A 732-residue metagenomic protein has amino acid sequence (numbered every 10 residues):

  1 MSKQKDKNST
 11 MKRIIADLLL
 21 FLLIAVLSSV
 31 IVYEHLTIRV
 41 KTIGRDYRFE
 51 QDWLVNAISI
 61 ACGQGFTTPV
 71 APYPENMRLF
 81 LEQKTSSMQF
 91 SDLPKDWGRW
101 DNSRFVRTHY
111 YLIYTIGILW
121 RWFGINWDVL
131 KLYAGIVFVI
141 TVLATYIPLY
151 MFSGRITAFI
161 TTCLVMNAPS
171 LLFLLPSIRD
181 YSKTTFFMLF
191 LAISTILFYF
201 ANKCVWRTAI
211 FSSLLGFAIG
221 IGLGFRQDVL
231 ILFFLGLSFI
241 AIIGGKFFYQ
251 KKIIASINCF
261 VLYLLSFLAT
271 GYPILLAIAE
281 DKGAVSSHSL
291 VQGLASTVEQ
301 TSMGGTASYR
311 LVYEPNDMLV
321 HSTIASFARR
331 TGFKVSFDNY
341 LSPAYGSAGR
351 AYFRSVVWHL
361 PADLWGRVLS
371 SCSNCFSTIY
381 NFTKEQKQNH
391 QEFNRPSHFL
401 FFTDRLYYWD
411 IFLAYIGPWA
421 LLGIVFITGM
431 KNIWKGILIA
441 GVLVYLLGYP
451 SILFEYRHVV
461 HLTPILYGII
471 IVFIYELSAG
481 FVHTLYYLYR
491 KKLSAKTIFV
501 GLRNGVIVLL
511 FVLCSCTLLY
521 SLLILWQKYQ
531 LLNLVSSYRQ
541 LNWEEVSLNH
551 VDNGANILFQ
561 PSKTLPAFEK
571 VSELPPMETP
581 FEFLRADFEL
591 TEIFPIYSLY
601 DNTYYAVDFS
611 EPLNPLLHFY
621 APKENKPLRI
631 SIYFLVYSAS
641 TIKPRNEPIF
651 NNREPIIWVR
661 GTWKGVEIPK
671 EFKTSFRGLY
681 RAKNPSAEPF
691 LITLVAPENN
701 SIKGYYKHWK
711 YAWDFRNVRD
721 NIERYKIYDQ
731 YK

Functional and structural regions predicted by a protein language model:
M1-L36, A255-L265: Start-transfer (signal-anchor) and selected internal transmembrane alpha helices of multi-pass inner/ER membrane
N56-W97, A279-N389: Membrane-proximal stem/loop segments at transmembrane-domain junctions that anchor or position
D96-I118, W122-L143, D404-F412: Loop-to-helix entry region of an early transmembrane alpha helix in multi-pass inner-membrane enzymes
F123-I136, D363-L438: Membrane-interface anchor segments at the N-terminal boundary of transmembrane helices in multi-pass membrane enzymes
D128, T145-N167, T185, C204-R207 (+1 more regions): Transmembrane-helix signature of polytopic, membrane-embedded enzymes that assemble or transfer cell-envelope glycans
V129-I156, L189, I193, A420-G423: Transmembrane-helix motifs of polytopic, lipid-linked glycan transferases
A158-A168, L191-A192, I219-L223: Short helix- or helix-capping micro-motifs that position conserved polar/aromatic residues at function-defining sites
L175-T184, F225: Short acidic/glycine- and proline-prone juxtamembrane loop motifs at membrane-interface regions of multi-pass membrane
